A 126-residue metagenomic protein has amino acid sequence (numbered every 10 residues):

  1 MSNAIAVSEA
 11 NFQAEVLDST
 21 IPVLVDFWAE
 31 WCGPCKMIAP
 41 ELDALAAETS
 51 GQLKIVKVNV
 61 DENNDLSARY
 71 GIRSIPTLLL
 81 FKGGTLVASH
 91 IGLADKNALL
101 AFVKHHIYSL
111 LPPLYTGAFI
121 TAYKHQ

Functional and structural regions predicted by a protein language model:
N3, S8, W28, K54-V56: Conserved Rossmann-like nucleotide-binding pocket used by diverse enzymes that bind dinucleotide cofactors
A4-V23: A short beta-strand-turn-helix
T20-I21, F27-W31, S74: Short pre-active-site segment immediately N-terminal to redox-active cysteine/selenocysteine motifs in thiol-based
L24-V25, I55, L78: Hydrophobic beta-strand anchors of alpha/beta hydrolase catalytic cores
P34-T49: Typically the conserved alpha-helix immediately C-terminal to a functionally engaged Cys/Sec in thioredoxin-like
V60-L66: Structural microenvironment flanking redox-active thiols in thiol-disulfide oxidoreductases
S74, L79-L111: Non-catalytic, surface beta->alpha helical segment in thiol-disulfide oxidoreductase systems
T121-K124: Short, intrinsically disordered C-terminal tails of secreted or membrane-associated proteins
